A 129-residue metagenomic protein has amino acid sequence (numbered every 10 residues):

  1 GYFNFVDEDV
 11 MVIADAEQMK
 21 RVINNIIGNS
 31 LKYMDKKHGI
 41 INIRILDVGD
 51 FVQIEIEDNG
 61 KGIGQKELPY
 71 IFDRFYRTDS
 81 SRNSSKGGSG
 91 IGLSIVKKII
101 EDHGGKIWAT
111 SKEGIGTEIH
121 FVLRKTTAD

Functional and structural regions predicted by a protein language model:
M11-A14: Conserved micro-motifs of the catalytic ATP-binding
S30-L31: Short helix-loop "hinge" at the ATP-lid/N-box region of the Bergerat-fold HATPase_c
I40-D50: Short beta-strand/loop element within the Bergerat-fold HATPase_c
D58: Acidic ATP/Mg2+-coordinating residue in the GHKL
I63-R77: Short conserved segment of the HATPase_c
G92, V96: Short alpha-helical Gxxx[C/S/T] motif in the catalytic ATP-binding
G104-G105: Conserved glycine-rich
